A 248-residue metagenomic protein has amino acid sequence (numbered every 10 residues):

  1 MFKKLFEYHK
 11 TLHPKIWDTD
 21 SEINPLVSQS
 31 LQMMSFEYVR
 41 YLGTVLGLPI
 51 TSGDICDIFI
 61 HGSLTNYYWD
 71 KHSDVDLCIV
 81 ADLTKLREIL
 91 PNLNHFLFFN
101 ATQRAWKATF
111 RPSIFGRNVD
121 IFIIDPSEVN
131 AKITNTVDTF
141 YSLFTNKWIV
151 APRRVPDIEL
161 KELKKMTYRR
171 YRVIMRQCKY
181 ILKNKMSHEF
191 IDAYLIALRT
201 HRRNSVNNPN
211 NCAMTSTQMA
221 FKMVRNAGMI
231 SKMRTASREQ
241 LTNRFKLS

Functional and structural regions predicted by a protein language model:
F2-S73, V80-S248: Catalytic core of pol beta-like nucleotidyltransferases
